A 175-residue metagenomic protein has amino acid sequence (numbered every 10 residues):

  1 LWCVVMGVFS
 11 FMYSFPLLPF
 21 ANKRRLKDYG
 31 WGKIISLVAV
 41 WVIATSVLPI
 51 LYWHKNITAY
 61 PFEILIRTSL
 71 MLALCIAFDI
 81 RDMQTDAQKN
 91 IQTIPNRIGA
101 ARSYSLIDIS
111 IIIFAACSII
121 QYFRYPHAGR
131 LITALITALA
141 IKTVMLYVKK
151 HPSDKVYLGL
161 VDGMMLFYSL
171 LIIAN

Functional and structural regions predicted by a protein language model:
L1, K23-K27, R67-M71, Q88-G99 (+2 more regions): Short juxtamembrane and helix-loop transition motifs at transmembrane-helix boundaries in membrane proteins
L1, T45-L65, C117-R130, I172-N175: Helix-coil boundary and interhelical linker segments in multi-pass alpha-helical membrane proteins
L1-K55: Topogenic membrane-insertion module of multi-pass membrane proteins
L1-L18, D108-D154: Transmembrane helix-loop-helix
W2-F9, N56-A77: Membrane-embedded alpha-helical segments that form the functional core of polytopic membrane enzymes, especially those
F15-A39, T93-S105, M145-L170: Interhelical loop and helix-boundary elements at the membrane-water interface of polytopic inner-membrane proteins
S36-V47, D108-A116, M165: Core segments of transmembrane alpha-helices that mediate helix-helix packing or line hydrophobic substrate/ligand
L72-I111: Solvent-exposed interhelical
